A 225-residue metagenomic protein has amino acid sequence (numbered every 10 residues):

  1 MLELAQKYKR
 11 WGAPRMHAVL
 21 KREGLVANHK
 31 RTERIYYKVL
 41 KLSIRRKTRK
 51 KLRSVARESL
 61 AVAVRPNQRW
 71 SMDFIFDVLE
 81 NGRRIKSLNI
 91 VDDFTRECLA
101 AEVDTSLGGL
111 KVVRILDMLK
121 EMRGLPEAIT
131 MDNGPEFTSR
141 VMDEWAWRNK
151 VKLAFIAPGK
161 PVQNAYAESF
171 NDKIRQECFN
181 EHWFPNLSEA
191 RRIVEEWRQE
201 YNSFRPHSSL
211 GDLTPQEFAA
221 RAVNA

Functional and structural regions predicted by a protein language model:
M1, M16, T32, D73 (+11 more regions): Mobile genetic element proteins and their domesticated derivatives, centered on retroelements and DNA transposons
M1-R69, K160, T214-V223: Basic, flexible linker segments flanking DNA-binding modules in nucleic acid-interacting mobile-element proteins
K21, Y37, K41, W147 (+2 more regions): Residue-level detection of the helix-turn-helix DNA-binding "recognition helix"
V62, N149, K173-A225: C-terminal domain-tail junction helix/linker
R69-L99, T105-L107: An active-site-proximal beta-strand-loop segment
L79, R83, A101-G124, P135: Active-site beta-loop-alpha junctions of metal-dependent nucleic acid enzymes, especially the RNase H-like/DDE
M131-P135, S139-E144, L153-R175, N186-E195 (+1 more regions): RNase H-like two-metal-ion nuclease catalytic core shared by retroviral integrases and related mobile-element nucleases
